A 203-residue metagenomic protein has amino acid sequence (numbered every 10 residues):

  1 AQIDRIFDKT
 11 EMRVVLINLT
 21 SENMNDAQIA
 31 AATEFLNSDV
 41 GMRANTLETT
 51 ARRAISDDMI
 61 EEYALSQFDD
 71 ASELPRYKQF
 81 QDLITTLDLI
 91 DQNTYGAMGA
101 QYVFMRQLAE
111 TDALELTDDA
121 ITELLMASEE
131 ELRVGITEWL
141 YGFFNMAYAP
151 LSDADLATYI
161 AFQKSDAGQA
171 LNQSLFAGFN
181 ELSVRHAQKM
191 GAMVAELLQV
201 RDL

Functional and structural regions predicted by a protein language model:
Q2-I90, M98: Acidic/His-rich structured neighborhood in mature extracellular/periplasmic domains
F7, F35, F68, F80 (+4 more regions): Phenylalanine-focused residue identity feature
M24-D26, Y102-R106, I160: Short N-terminal helix-initiation segments at or just after the protein's N-terminus
T46, D58-E62, A109-E110, R185-K189 (+1 more regions): Alpha-helix boundary/capping detector
R52-A149: Extended amphipathic alpha-helical interaction segments
T122, R133-L203: A cross-kingdom marker for long, charged
